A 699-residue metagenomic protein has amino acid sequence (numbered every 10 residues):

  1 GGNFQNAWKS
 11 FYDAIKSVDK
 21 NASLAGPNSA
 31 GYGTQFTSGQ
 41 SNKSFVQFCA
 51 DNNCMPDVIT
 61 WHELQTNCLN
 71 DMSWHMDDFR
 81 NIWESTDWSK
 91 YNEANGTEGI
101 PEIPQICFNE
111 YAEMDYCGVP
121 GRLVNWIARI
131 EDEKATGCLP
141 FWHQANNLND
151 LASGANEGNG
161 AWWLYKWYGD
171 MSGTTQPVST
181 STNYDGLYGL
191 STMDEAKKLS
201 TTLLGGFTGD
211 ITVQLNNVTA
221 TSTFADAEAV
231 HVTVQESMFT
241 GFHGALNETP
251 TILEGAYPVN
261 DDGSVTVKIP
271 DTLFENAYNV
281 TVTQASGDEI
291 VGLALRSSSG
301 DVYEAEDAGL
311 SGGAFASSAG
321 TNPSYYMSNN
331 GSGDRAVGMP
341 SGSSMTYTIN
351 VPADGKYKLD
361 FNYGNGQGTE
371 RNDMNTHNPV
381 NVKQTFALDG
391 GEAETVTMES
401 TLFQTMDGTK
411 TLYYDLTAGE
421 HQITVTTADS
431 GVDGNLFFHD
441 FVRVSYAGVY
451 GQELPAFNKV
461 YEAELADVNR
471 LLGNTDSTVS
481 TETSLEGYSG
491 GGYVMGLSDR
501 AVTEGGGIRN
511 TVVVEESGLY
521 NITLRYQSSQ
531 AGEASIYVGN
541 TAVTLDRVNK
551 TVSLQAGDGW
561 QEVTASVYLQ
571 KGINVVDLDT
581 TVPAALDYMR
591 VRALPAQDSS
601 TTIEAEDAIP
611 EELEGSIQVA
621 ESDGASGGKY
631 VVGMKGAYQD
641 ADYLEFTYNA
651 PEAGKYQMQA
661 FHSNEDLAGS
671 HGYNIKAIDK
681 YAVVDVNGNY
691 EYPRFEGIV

Functional and structural regions predicted by a protein language model:
G2-I127, E133-A135: Noncatalytic carbohydrate-binding groove/subsite architecture in carbohydrate-active enzymes
Y32-T34, T66-C68, M114-Y116, N146-N149 (+4 more regions): Flexible loop/turn segments at secondary-structure boundaries
C107-K198, L204-G206: Aromatic/acidic polysaccharide-binding cleft in carbohydrate-active enzymes
P177-D185, A196, P258-V265, G419 (+1 more regions): Ser/Thr- and Asn-enriched, surface-exposed coil loops between beta-strands
Y184-F239, T283-G287, N362-G368, Y526 (+2 more regions): Carbohydrate-binding surface patches
G206-Y303, G391-E392, E399-T401, T551: C-terminal beta-sandwich/jelly-roll accessory domains of carbohydrate-active enzymes
I290-V699: Extracytoplasmic
